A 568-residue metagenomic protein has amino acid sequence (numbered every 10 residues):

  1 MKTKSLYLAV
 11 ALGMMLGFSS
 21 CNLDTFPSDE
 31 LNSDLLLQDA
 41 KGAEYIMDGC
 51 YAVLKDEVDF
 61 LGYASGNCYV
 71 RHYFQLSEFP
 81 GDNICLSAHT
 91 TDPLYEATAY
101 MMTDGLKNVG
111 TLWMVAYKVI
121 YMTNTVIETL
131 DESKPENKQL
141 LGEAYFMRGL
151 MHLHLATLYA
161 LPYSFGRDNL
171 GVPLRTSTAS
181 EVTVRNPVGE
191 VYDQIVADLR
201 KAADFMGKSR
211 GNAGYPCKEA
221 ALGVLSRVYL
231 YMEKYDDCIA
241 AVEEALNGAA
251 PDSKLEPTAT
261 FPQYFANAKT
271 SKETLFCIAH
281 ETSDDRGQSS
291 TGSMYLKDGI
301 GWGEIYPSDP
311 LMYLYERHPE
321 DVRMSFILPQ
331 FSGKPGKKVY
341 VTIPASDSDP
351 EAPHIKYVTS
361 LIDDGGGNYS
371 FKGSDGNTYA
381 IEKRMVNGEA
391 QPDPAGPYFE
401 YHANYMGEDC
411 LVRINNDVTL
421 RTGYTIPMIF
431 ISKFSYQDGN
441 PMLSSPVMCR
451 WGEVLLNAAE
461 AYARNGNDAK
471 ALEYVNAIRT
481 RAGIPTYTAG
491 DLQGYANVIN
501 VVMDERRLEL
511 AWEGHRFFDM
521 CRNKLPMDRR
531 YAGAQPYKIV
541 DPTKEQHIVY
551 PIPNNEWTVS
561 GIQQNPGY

Functional and structural regions predicted by a protein language model:
M1-D29: Bacterial Sec-dependent N-terminal signal peptides
C21-Y73, T486, R530-Y568: Membrane-proximal, proline-rich intrinsically disordered regions
S33-D34, G62-G81, P162-D168, N212-G292 (+1 more regions): Short, surface-exposed recognition loops and adjoining beta-strand edges that mediate ligand/DNA contacts, enriched
S87-L158, N186-E190, A203-K208, A345 (+2 more regions): Conserved, well-structured interaction surfaces
I239-P446, W451, I499, V549-I552 (+1 more regions): Hydrophobic-face positions in mid-chain alpha helices that act as interaction patches
A279-E281, G287-S293, I300-W302, P441 (+2 more regions): Long, intrinsically disordered, low-complexity segments
